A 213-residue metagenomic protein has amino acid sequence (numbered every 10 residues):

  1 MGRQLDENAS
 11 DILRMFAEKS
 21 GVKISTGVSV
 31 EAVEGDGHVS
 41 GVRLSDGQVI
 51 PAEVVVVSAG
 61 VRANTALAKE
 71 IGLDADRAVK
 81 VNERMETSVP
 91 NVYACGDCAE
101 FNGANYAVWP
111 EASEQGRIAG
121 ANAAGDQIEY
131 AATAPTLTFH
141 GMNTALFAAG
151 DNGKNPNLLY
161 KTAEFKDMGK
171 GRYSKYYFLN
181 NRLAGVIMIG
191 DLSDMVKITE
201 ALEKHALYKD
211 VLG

Functional and structural regions predicted by a protein language model:
M1-A32, A132-L146: Rossmann-like dinucleotide-binding cores of NAD(P)H-dependent redox enzymes
G2, A66-K69, T199: A short local structural element in Rossmann-fold oxidoreductases
D11-R14, S113, R117, V196-T199: Generic alpha-helical structural signal
E18-K23, L73, A121-E129, L207: Generic secondary-structure signature for well-ordered alpha-helical cores
S25, R43-L44, H140, F178: A general beta-strand register signal
V33-R43, Q48-N122: FAD-site-proximal beta/loop scaffold in flavoenzymes
C98-D194: Mid-to-C-terminal Rossmann-like scaffold of FAD/NAD(P)H-dependent oxidoreductases
D191-D210: A short, polar/charged loop-to-alpha-helix boundary motif
